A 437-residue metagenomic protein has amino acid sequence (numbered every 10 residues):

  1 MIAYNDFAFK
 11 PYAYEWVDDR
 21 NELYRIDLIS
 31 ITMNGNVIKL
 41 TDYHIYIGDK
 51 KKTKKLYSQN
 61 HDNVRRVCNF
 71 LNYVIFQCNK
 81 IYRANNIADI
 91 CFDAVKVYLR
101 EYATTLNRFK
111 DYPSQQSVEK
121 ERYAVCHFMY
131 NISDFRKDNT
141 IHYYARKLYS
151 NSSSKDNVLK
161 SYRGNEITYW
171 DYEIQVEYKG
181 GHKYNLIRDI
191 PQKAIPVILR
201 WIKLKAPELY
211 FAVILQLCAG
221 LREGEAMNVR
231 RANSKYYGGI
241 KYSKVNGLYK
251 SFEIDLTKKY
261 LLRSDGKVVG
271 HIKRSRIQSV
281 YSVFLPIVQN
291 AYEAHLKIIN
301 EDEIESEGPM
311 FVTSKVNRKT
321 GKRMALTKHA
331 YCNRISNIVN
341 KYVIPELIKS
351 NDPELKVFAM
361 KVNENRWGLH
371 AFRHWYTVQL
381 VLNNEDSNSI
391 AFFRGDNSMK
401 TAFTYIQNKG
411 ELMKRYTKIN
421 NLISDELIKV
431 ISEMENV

Functional and structural regions predicted by a protein language model:
M1-D134: Charge-rich, intrinsically disordered N-terminal extensions that act as flexible nucleic-acid engagement or regulatory
F135-N139, I214-E253: Short, charged phosphate-coordinating catalytic segments
I141-K193: Flexible interdomain linker/hinge and immediately adjacent N-terminus of the catalytic tyrosine-recombinase domain
Q192-E223: Basic, Lys/Arg- and aromatic-enriched nucleic-acid-binding interface segment
N246-K322, Y342: Basic, alpha-helical nucleic-acid-contacting "clamp/cap" segments
C332-F392: Short, basic (Lys/Arg/His-rich) helix/loop patches that form interaction surfaces in the mid-to-C-terminal regions
R394-I419: Catalytic-site neighborhood detector that most strongly recognizes the C-terminal catalytic loop/helix of tyrosine
N421-V437: C-terminal secondary-structure termini that scaffold catalytic or DNA-interacting sites
